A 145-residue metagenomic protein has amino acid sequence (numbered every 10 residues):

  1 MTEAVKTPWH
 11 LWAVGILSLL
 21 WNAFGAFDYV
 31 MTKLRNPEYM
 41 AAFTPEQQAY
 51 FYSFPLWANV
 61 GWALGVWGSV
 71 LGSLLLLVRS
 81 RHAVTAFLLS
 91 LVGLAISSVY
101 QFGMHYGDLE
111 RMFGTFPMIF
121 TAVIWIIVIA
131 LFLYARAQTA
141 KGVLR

Functional and structural regions predicted by a protein language model:
M1-R145: Topology signature of small-to-medium multi-pass alpha-helical membrane proteins
